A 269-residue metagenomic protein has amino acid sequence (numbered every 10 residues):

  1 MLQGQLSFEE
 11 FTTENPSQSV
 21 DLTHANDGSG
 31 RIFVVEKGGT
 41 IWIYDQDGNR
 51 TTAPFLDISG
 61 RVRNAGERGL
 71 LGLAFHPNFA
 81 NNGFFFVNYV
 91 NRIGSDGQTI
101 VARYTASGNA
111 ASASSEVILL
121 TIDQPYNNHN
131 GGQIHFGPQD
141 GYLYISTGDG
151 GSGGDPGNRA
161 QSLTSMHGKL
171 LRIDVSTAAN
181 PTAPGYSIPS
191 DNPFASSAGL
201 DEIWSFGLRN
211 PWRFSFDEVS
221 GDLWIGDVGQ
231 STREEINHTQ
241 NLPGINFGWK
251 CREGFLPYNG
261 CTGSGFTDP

Functional and structural regions predicted by a protein language model:
M1-G154, R213-G229, T267: Acidic, Gly/Ser/Thr-rich repeat motifs that build Ca2+-stabilized beta-propeller blades
D27, V35-G38, G60, R68-L70 (+4 more regions): Beta-propeller domain segments
